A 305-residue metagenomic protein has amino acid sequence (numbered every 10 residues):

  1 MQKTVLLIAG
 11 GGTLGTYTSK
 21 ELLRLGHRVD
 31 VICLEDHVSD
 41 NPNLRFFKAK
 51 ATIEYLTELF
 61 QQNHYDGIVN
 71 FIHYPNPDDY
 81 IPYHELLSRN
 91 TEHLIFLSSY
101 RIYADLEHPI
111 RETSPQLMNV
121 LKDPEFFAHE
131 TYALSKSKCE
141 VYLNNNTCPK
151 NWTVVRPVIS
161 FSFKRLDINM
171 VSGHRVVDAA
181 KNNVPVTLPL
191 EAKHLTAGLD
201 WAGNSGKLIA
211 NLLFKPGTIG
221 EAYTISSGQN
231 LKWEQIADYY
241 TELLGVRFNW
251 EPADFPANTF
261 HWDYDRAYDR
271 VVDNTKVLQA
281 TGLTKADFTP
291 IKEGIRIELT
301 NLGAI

Functional and structural regions predicted by a protein language model:
V5-L25: N-terminal Rossmann NAD(P)H-binding glycine-rich loop of SDR-like oxidoreductase domains
I81-S137, T153: Conserved Rossmann-fold NAD(P)-dependent oxidoreductase catalytic core, especially the SDR/UDP-sugar
E140-L166: Conserved beta-loop-beta element that borders a ligand/cofactor-binding pocket
S162, L188-T196, Y223-L231, Y239 (+2 more regions): Glycine-rich Rossmann NAD(P)(H)-binding loop
I168-V177, P189-L213, G220-E221: Substrate-positioning beta->alpha
A202, E234, P256-K285: Conserved C-terminal active-site "lid" loop/helix of NAD(P)H-dependent oxidoreductases that clamps the redox cofactor
L208-D263: Mid/C-terminal beta-alpha module of Rossmann-like enzyme folds, strongest in SDR-family dehydrogenases/epimerases
F288-I305: Amphipathic terminal alpha-helices
